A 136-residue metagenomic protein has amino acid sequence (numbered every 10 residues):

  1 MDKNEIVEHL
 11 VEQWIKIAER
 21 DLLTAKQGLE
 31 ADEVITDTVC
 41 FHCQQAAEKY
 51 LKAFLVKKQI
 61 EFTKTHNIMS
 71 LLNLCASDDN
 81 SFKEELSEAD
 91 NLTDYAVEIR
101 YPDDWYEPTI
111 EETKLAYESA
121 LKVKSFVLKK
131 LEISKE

Functional and structural regions predicted by a protein language model:
M1-E136: Terminal alpha-helical segments
